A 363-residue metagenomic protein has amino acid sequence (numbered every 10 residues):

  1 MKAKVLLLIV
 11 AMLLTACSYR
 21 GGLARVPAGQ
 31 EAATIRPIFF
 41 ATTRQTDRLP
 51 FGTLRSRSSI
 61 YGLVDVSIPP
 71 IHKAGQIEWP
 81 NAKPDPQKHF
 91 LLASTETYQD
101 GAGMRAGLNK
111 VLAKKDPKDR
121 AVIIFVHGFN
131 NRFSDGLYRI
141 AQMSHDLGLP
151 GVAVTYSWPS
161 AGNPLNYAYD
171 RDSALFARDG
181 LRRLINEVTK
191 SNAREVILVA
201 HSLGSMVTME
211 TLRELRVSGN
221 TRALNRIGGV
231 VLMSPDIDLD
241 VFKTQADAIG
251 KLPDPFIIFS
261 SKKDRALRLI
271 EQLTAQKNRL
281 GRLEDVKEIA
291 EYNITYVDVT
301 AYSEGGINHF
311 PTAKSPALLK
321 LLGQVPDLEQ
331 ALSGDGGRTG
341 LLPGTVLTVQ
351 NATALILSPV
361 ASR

Functional and structural regions predicted by a protein language model:
M1-L7: Bacterial N-terminal signal peptides that target proteins for export
L13-A16: C-terminal motif of bacterial Sec signal peptides marking the signal peptidase cleavage site
S18, G22-Y98, A106-L112, D116 (+5 more regions): Lipolytic serine-hydrolase domain surface
A121: Alpha/beta-hydrolase fold active-site loops
I124-G128, H201: The conserved beta1-alpha1 loop
H127-G128, E210, S234: Short catalytic micro-motifs in class I SAM-dependent methyltransferases
N131-G136: Short substrate-entry loop that stabilizes the transition state in hydrolases
L181, A200, G204, T208: Gly/Ala-rich beta-loop-alpha elbow adjacent to hydrolase catalytic centers
